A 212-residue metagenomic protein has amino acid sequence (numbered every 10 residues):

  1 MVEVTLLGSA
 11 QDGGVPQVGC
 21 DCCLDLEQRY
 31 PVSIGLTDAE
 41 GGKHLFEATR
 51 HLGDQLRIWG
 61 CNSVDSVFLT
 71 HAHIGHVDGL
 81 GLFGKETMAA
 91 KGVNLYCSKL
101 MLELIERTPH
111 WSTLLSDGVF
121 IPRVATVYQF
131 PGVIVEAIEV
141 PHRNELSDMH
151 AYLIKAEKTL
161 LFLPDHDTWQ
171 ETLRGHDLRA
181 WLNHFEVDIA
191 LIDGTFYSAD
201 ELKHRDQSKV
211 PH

Functional and structural regions predicted by a protein language model:
M1-L161, D167-L173, R179-A180, I189: Binuclear metal-dependent hydrolase catalytic cores
T159, D167-H212: Cap/insert and terminal regions of metallo-dependent hydrolase folds
